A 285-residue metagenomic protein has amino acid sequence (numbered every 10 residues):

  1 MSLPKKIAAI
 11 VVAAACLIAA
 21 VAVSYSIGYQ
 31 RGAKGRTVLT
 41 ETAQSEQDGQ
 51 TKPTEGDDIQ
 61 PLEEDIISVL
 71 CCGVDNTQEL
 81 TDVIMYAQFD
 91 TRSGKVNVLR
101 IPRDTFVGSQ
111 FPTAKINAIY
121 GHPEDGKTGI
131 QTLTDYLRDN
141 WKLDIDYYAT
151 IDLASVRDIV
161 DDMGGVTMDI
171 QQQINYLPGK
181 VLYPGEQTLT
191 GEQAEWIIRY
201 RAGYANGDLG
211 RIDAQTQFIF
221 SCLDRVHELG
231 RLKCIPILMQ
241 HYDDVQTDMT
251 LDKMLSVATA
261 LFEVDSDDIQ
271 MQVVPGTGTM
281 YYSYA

Functional and structural regions predicted by a protein language model:
S2-A14, A20-A285: Non-catalytic, solvent-exposed segments at the cell envelope interface
